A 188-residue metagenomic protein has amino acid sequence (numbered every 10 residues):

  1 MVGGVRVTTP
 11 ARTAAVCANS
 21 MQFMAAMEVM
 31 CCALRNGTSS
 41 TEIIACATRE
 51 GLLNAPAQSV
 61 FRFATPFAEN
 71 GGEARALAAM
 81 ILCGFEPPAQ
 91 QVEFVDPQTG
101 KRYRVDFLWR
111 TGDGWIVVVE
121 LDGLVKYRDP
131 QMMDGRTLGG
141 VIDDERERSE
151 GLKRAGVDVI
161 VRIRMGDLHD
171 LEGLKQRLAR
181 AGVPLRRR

Functional and structural regions predicted by a protein language model:
M1-E42: Hydrophobic alpha-helical segments and helix pairs
L34-R188: Surface segments flanking catalytic/ligand-binding clefts of nucleic-acid enzymes
